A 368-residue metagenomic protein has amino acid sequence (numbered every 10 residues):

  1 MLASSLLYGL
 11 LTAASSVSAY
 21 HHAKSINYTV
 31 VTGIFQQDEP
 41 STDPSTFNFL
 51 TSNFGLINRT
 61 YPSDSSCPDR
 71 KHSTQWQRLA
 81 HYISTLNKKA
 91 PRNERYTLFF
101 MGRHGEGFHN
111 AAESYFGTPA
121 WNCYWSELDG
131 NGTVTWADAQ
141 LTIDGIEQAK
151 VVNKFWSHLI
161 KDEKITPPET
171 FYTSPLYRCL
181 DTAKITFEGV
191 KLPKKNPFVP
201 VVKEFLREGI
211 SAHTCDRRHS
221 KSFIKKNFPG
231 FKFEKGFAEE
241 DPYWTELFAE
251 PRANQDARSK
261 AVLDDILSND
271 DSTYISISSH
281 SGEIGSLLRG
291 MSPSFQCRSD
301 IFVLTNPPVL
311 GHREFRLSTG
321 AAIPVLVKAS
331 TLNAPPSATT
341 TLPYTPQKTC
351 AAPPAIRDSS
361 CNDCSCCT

Functional and structural regions predicted by a protein language model:
M1-A19: Fungal secretory targeting signals
Y20-F198, V202, G209-S211, S222-F228 (+4 more regions): Active-site-proximal alpha-helix that buttresses catalytic centers in soluble enzyme cores
E94-R103, Y172-T173, D270-L288, D300-T305 (+1 more regions): Beta-strand elements within well-structured catalytic alpha/beta cores of enzymes that handle phosphate/sulfate esters
R207-R217: Short alpha-helix plus adjacent loop in nuclease-associated cores
F228-A238: Proline-centered turn/helix-capping motifs that create local helix->coil transitions or kinks
Q255-D270: A short, acidic, amphipathic alpha-helical segment used as a generic capping/interface helix at domain edges
F295-D300, G311-N333: Domain-level recognition of soluble alpha/beta enzyme cores, biased toward histidine phosphatases/phosphomutases
L342-T368: Acidic, His/Gly-rich catalytic cores of divalent-metal-dependent hydrolytic chemistry
